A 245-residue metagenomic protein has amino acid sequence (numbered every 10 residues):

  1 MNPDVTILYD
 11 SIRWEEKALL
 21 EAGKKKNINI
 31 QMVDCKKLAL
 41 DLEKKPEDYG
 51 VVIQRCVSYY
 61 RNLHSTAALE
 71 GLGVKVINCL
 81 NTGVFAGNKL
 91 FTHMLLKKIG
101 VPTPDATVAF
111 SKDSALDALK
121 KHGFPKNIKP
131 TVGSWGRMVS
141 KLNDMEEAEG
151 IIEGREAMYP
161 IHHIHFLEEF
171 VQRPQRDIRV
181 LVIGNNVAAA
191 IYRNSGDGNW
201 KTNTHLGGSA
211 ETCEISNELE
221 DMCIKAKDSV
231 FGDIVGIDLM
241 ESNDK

Functional and structural regions predicted by a protein language model:
M1-T82, F91: ATP-binding N-terminal substructure of ATP-dependent carboxylate-amine bond-forming enzymes
N2, Y9, K45, E70-G73 (+3 more regions): Active-site nucleotide/adenylate-binding loops and adjacent lid/helix of ATP-dependent enzymes
N29, K75, P102, P125 (+2 more regions): Residue-level detector of anion-binding/catalytic polar loops
L40, L167-V171, D238-M240: Short, solvent-exposed loop/turn elements at beta->coil junctions and helix N-caps that rim active or binding pockets
Y49-V51, V180-V182, L239, K245: A short beta-strand motif that forms the metal-chelation/ATP-contact edge of phosphoryl-transfer active sites
S140-S229: Phosphate-binding site of ATP-dependent enzymes
K227-K245: Conserved metal-phosphate-binding beta-hairpin within the catalytic cores of diverse ATP-dependent phosphoryl-transfer
